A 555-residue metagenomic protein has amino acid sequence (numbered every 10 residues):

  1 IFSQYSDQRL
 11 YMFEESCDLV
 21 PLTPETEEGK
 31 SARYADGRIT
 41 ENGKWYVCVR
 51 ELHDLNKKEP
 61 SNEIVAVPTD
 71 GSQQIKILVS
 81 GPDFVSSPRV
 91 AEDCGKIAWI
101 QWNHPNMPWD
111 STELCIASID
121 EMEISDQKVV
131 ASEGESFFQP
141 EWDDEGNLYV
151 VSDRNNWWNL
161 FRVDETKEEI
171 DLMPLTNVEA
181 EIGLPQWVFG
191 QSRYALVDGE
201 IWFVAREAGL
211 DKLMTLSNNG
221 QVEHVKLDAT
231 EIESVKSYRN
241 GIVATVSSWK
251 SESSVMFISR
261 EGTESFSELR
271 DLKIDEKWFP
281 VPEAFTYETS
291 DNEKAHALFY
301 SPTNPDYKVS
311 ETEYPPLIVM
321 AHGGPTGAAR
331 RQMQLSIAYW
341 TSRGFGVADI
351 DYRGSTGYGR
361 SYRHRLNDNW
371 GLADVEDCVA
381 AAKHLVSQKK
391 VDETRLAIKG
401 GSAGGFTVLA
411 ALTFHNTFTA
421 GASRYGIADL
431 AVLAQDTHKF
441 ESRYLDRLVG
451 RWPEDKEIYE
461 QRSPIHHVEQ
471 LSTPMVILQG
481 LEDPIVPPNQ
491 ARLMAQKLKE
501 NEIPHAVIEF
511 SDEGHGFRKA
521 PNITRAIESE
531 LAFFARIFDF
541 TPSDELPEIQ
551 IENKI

Functional and structural regions predicted by a protein language model:
I1, E27-Y46, P82-I97, D126-V151 (+7 more regions): Conserved beta-propeller blade repeats
F2-Y11, E25-R33, V49-E63, V79-F84 (+9 more regions): A flexible loop/linker signature enriched in serine peptidases of the S9 family
Q8, T23-T26, A35, V49-R50 (+7 more regions): Non-catalytic accessory segments flanking enzyme active sites
E14-C17, P68-G71, I119-M122, D164-E168 (+2 more regions): Short loop/turn segments that connect beta-strands within beta-propeller blades
V20-T26, K76-V79, S125-V130, I170-E179 (+2 more regions): Beta-propeller fold detector
P105, I274-T394, G401, Q435 (+1 more regions): Cap/lid segment of the alpha/beta-hydrolase catalytic domain
Y352-I555: Active-site-proximal cap/loop segments of hydrolase catalytic domains
